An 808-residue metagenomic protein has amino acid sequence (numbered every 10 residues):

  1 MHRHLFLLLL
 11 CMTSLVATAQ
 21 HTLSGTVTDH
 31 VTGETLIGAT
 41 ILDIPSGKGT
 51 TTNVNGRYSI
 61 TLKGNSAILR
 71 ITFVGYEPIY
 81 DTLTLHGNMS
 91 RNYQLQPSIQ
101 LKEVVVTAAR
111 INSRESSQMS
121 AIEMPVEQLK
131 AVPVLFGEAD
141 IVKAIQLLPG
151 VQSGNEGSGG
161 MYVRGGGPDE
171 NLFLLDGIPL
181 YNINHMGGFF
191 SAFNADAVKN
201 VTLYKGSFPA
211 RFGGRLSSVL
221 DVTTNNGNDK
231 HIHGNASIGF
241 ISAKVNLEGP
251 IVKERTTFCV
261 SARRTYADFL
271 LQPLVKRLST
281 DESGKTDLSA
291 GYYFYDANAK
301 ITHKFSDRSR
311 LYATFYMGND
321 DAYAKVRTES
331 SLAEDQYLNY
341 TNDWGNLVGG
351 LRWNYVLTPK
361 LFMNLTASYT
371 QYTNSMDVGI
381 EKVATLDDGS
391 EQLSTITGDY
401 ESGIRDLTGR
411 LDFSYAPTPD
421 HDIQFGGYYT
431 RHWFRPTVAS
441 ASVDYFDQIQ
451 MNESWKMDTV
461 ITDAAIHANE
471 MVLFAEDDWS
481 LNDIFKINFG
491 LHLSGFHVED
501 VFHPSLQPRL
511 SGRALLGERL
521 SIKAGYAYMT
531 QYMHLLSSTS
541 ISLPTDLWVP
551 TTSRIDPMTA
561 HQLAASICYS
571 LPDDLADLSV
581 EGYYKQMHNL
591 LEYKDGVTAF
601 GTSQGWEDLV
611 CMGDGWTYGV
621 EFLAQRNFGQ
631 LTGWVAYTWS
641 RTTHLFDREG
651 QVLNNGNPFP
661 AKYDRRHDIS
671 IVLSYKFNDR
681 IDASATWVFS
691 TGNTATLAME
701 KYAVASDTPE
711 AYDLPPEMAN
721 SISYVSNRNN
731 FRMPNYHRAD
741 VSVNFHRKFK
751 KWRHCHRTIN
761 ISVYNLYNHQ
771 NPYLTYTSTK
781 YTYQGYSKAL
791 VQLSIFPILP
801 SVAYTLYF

Functional and structural regions predicted by a protein language model:
T28-T32, A39-I44, T72-E77, H86-E138 (+3 more regions): Short, acidic, small-residue-rich periplasmic hinge/interaction motif at the N-terminus of Gram-negative outer-membrane
Y58-T61, A131-P133, I178-Y204: Short acidic/polar hinge/loop motifs at secondary-structure boundaries that mediate gating or recognition
L147-L148, A192-H231, K244: A beta-strand signature from Gram-negative outer-membrane beta-barrel systems, especially the internal plug domain
G239-R264, T280-A322, W344-L365, T418: Transmembrane beta-barrel wall of Gram-negative outer-membrane proteins
A267-L270, R680, V688-A719, P734-D740 (+1 more regions): C-terminal beta-signal and adjacent terminal beta-strands/loops of Gram-negative outer-membrane beta-barrel proteins
D321-Y323, T328, T373, E518-L563 (+4 more regions): Surface-exposed extracellular loop regions of Gram-negative outer-membrane beta-barrel proteins, predominantly
D406-T408, I461-I466, V472, D556 (+4 more regions): Outer membrane beta-barrel strand-and-loop segments of large Gram-negative receptors, especially TonB-dependent
Y584-Q586, D608-M699: Gram-negative outer-membrane beta-barrel transporters
